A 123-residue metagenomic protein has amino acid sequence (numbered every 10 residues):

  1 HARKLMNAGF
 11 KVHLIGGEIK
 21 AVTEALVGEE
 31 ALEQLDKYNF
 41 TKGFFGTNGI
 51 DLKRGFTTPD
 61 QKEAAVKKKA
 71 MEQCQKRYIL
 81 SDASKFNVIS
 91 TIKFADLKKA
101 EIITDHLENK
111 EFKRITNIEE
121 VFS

Functional and structural regions predicted by a protein language model:
A2-S123: Conserved phosphate- and dinucleotide-binding cores of soluble alpha/beta proteins, encompassing both enzyme active
